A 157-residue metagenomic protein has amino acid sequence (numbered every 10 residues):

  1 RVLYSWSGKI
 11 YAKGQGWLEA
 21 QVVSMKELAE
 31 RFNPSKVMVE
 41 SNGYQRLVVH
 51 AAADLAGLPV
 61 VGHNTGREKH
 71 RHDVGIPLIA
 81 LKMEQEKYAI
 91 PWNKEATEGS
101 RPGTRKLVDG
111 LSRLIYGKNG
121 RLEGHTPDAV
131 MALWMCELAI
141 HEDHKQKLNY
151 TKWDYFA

Functional and structural regions predicted by a protein language model:
R1-L114: Mg2+-dependent endonuclease catalytic cores in nucleic-acid-processing enzymes, primarily RNase H-like
S35-V39, N119-E123, H144: Generic amphipathic alpha-helical segments used as scaffolds and interaction surfaces in large, multi-domain proteins
M83-K87, I115, C136, I140-H144: Conserved NTP-handling cores and scaffolds of large molecular machines
G110-Y116, L122-L138: Charged alpha-helix within mobile-element recombinases
W134-A157: Acidic two-metal-ion nuclease catalytic site recognized across multiple nuclease folds, prominently DnaQ/RNase D-T
